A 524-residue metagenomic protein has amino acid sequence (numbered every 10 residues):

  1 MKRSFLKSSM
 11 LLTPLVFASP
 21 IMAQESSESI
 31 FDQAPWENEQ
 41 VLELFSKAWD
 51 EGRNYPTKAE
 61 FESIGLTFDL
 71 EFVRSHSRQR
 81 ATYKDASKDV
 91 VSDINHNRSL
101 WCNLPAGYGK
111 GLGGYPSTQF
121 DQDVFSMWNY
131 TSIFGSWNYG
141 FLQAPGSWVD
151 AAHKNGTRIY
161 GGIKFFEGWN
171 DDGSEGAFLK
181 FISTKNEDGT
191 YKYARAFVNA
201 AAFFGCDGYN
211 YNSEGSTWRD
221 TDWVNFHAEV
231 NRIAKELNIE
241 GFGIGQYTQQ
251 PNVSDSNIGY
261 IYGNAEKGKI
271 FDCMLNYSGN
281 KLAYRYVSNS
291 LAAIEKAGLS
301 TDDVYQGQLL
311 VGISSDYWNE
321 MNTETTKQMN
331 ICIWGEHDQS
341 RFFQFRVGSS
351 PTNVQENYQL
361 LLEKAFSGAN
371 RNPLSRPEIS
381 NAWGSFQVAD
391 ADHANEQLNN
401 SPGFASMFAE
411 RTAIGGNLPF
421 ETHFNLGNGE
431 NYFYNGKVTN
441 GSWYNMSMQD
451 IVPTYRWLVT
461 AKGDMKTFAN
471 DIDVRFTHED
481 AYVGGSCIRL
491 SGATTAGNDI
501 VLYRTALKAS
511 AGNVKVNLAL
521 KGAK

Functional and structural regions predicted by a protein language model:
M1-E25: Bacterial Sec-dependent N-terminal signal peptides
Q24-T118, Q122-W128: N-terminal module-boundary/linker segments of secreted carbohydrate-active enzymes
E28-L70, V304, Q308-T460: Substrate-binding cleft of secreted/luminal carbohydrate-active enzymes
D93-N289: Chitinase-like catalytic core of GlcNAc-active glycosidases
I94, F203-G205, T325, Y482-G484 (+1 more regions): Solvent-exposed loop and beta-edge segments used for protein-protein assembly and interaction
N212-N381: Substrate-binding surface in catalytic domains of secreted glycosidases
S442, S447, P453-G463, I488 (+1 more regions): Extra-cytoplasmic beta-strand recognition segments
D464, N470-D499: Short carbohydrate-recognition loop motifs
